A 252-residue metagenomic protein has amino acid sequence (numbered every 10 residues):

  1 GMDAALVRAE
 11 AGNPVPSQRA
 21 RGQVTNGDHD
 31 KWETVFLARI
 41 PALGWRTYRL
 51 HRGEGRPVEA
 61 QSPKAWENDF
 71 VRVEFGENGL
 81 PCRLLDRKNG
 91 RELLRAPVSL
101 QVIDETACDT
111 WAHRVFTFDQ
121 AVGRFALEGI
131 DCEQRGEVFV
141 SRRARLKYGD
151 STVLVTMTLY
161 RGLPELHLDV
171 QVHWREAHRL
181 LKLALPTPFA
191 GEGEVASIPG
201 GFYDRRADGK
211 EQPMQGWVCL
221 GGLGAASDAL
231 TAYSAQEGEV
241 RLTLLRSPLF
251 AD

Functional and structural regions predicted by a protein language model:
G1-A184: Catalytic and substrate-binding regions of extracellular carbohydrate-active enzymes, especially polysaccharide lyases
A65, G149, G162-D252: Loop-rich catalytic cores of soluble enzymes, especially ATP-dependent carboxylate-amine ligases and other
